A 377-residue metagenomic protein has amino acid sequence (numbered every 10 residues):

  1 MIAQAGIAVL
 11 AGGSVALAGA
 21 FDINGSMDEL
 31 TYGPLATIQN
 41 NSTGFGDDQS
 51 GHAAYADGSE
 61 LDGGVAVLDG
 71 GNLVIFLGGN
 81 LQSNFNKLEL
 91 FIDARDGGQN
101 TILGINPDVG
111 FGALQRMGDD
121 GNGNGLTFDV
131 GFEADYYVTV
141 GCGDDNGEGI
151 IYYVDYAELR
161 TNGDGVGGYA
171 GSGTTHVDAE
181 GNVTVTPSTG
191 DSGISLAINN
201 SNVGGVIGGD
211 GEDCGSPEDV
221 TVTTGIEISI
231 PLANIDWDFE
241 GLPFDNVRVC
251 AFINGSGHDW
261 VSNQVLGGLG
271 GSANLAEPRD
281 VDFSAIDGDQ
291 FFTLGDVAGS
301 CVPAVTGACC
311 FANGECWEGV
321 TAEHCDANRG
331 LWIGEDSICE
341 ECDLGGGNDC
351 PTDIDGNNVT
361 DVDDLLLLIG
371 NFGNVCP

Functional and structural regions predicted by a protein language model:
M1-G6: Bacterial N-terminal signal peptides that target proteins for export
G13-A18: Sec/Tat signal peptide C-region and signal peptidase I cleavage site
G19-V302: Surface-exposed extracytoplasmic segments
F91-R95, G347-V359: Acidic, divalent-cation-chelating loop motifs in proteins
G307-N313: A short beta-strand micro-motif
F311, L331-D343: Extracellular Cys-Trp
W317-N328, I354-P377: Alpha-helical segments with a strong preference for the paired helices of cellulosomal dockerin domains
